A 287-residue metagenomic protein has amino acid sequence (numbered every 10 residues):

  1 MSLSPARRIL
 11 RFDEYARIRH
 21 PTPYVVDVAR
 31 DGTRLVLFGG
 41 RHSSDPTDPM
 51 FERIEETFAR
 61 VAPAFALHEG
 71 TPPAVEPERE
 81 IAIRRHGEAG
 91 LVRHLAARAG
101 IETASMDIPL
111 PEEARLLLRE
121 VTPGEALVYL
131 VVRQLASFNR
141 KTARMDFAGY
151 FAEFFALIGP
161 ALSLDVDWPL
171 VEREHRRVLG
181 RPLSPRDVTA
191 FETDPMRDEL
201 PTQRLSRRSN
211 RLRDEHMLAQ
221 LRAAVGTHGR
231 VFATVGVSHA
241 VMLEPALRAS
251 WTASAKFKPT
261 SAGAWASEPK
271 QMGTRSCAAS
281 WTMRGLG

Functional and structural regions predicted by a protein language model:
M1-L35: N- or domain-start disorder-to-order transition segments that initiate the globular core
G32-H42, G70-E76, P201: Acidic/histidine-rich, surface-exposed loop or edge segments in extracytoplasmic proteins
L35-V36, G229-V235: Generic beta-sheet signal
S44-V61, E80-I83, H94: Membrane-embedded segments
A62-H68: Proline-aspartate-enriched helix->loop->beta-strand connector
R79-G226, P245-A246, G263, G273: Hydrophobic, often amphipathic alpha-helical segments used for membrane interaction and targeting
L212, V241, P245-S250, A255-P269 (+2 more regions): C-terminal regions of proteins
M283-L286: Short, intrinsically disordered C-terminal tails of secreted or membrane-associated proteins
